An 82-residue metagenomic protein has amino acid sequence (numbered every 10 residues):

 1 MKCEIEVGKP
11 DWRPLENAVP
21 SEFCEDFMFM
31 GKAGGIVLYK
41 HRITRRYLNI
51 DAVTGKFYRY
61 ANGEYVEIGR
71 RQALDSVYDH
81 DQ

Functional and structural regions predicted by a protein language model:
M1-P20, Y60-Q82: Mixed-charge, Lys/Arg-enriched low-complexity segments
N17-R71: Acidic, low-complexity, intrinsically disordered interaction modules
